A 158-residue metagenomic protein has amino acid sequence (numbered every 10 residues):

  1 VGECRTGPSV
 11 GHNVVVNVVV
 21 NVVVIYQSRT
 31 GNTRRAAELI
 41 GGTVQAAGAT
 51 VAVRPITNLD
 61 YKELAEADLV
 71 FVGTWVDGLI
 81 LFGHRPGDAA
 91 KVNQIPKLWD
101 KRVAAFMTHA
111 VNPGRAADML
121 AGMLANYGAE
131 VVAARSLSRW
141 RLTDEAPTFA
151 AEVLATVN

Functional and structural regions predicted by a protein language model:
V19-V23: Extreme N-terminal starter segment of soluble prokaryotic enzymes
I25-Q27, F106: Short hydrophobic segments within beta-strands
N32-R35, G41-I56, E63-N158: FMN-binding flavodoxin-like domain, especially the glycine-rich phosphate-binding loop
